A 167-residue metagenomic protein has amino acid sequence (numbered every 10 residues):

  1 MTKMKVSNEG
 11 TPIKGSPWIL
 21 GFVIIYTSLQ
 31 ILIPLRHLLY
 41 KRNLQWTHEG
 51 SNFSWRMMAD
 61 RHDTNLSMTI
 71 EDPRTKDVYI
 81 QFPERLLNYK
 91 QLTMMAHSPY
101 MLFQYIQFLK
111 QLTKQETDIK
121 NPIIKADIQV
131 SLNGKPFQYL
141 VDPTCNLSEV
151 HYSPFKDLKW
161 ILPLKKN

Functional and structural regions predicted by a protein language model:
M1-S7: Membrane-embedded alpha-helical segments of integral membrane proteins
T11-H37: Internal/C-terminal transmembrane anchor helices
S28-I33, K41-T47, P99-L102: Short linear motifs at secondary-structure transitions and domain/linker junctions
H37-D60: Alpha-helical transmembrane signal-anchor/signal-peptide segments
R56-N167: Extracytosolic and intramembrane catalytic regions of membrane-associated proteins in envelope/secretory systems
